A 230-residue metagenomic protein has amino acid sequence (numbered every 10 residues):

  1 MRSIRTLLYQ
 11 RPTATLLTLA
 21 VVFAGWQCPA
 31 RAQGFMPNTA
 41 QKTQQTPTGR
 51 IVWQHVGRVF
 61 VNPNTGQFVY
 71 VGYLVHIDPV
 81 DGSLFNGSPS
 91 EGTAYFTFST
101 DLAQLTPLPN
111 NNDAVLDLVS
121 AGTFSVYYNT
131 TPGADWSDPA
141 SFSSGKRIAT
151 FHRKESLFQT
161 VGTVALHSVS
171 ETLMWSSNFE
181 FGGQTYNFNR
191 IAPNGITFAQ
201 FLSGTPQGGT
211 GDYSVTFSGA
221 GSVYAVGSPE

Functional and structural regions predicted by a protein language model:
S3-L16: Bacterial N-terminal signal peptides that target proteins for export
T15-G25: Bacterial N-terminal signal peptides
W26-A32: Sec/Tat signal peptide C-region and signal peptidase I cleavage site
Q33-E230: Extracytosolic secretory-pathway proteins
